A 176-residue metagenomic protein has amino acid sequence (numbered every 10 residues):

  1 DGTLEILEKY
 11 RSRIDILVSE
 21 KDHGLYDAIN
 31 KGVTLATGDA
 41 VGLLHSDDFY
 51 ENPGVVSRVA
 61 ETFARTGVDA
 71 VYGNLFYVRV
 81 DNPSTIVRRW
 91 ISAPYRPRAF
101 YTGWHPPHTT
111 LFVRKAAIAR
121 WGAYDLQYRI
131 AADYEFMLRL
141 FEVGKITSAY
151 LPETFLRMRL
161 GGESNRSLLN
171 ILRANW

Functional and structural regions predicted by a protein language model:
D1-S167: Nucleotide-sugar donor-binding/catalytic module of glycosyltransferases that assemble extracellular/cell-envelope
I171-W176: Basic, amphipathic alpha-helical patches used to engage nucleic acids or provide basic targeting signals, exemplified
